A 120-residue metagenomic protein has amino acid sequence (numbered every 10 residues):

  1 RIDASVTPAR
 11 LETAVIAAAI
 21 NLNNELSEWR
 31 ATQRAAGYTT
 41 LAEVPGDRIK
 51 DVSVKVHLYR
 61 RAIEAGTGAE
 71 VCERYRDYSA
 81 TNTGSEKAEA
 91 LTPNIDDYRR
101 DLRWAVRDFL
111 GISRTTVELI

Functional and structural regions predicted by a protein language model:
R1-L41, R107, G111-I120: Conserved short "hinge" loops at termini or chain/domain junctions
N21-E28, R48, A69-D77: Amphipathic alpha-helical interaction surfaces
Y38-Y59: Short, exposed interaction segments that mediate macromolecular assembly or regulatory contacts
K55-I120: Short loop/turn elements at secondary-structure junctions
